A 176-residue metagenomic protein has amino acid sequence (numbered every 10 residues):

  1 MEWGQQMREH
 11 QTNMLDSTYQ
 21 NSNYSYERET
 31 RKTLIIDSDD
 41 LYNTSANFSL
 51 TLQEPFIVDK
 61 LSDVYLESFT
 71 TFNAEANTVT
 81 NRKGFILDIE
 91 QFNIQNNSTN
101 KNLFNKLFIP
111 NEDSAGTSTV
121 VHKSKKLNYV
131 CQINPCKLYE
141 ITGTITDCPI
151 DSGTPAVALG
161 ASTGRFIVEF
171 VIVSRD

Functional and structural regions predicted by a protein language model:
M1-D176: The ATP-binding site of the protein kinase catalytic domain
